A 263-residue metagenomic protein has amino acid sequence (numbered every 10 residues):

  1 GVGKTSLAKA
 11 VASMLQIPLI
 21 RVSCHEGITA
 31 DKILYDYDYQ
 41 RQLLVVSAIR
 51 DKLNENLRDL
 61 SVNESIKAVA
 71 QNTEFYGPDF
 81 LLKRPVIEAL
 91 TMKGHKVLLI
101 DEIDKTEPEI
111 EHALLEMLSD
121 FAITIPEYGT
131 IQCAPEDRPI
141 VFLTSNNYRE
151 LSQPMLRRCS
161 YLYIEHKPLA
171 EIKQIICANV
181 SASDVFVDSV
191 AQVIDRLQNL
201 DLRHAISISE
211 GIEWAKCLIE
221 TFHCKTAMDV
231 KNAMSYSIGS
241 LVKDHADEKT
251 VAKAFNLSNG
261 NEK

Functional and structural regions predicted by a protein language model:
G1-K263: C-terminal regulatory/interaction module of P-loop NTP-utilizing enzymes
